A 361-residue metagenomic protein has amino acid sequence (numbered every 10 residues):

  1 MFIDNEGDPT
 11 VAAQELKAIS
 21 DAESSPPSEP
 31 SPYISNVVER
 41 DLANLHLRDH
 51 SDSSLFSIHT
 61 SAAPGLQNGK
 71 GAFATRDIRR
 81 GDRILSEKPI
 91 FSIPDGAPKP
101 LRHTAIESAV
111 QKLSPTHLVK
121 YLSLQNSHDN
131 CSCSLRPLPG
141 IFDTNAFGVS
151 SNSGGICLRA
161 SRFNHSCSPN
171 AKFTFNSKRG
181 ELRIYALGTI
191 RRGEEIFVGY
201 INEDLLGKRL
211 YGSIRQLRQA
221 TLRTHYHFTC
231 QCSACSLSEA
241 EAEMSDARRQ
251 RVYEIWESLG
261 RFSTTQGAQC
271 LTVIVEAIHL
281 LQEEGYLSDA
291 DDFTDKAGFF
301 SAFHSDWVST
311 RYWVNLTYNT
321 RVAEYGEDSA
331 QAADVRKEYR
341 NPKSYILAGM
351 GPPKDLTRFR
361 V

Functional and structural regions predicted by a protein language model:
M1-S92, A97-P100, S127-V149, S161 (+1 more regions): Accessory low-complexity/Zn-finger-associated flanking regions of SET/PR-domain chromatin methyltransferases
R40-A63, K112-D204: Catalytic core of the SET domain in histone-lysine N-methyltransferases, recognizing conserved active-site
L45, G81, L85, F91 (+9 more regions): Generic recognition of well-structured, leucine-rich alpha-helical segments and adjacent helix-turn regions within
I90, G96, L101, E107 (+1 more regions): Membrane-embedded alpha-helical signal segments
H103-T104, K112: Basic, alpha-helical interaction scaffolds
A105-S108, S236: Short, solvent-exposed cationic patches
C157-S309, D334: C-terminal SET catalytic tail plus cysteine-rich post-SET Zn-binding segment of SAM-dependent SET-domain
